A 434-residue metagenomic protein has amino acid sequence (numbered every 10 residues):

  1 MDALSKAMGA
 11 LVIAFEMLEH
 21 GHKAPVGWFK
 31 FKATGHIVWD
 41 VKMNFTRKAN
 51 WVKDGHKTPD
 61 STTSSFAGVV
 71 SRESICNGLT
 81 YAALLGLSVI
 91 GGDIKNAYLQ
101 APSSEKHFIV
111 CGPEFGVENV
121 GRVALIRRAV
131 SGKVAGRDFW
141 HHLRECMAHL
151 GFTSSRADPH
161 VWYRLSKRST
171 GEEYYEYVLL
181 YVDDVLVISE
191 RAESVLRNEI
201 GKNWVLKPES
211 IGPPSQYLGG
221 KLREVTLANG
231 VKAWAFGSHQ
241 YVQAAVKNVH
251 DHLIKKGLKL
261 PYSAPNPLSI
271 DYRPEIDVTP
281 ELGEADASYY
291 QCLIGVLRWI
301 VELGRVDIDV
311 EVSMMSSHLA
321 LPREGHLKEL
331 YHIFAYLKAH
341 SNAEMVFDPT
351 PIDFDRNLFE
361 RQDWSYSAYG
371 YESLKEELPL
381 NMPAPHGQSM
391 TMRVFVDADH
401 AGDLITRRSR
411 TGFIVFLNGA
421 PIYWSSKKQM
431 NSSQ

Functional and structural regions predicted by a protein language model:
M1-M8, R72-I75, G91-G92, V123 (+12 more regions): Generic preference for well-ordered alpha-helical elements
M1-R156, V161, S166, N248: Chromodomain-type histone methyl-lysine reader module
F31-G35, F45-A49, A83-I90, G121-R122 (+11 more regions): Core residues of folded domains in eukaryotic genome-function proteins
W39-V41, A49, K53-H56, G92-N96 (+7 more regions): Residues immediately flanking
I75-C76, A148, Y163, R168-V178 (+1 more regions): Divalent metal-binding acidic/histidine catalytic loops
G91-N96, R122-G132, R156-S189, P213-R223 (+5 more regions): Catalytic palm active-site di-aspartate
Y98-C111, R127-R137, R164-V205, R223-W234 (+1 more regions): Catalytic palm subdomain of template-directed nucleic-acid polymerases, centered on the conserved carboxylate motif
L150, S154-A157, L186-K247, Y331-D348: Polymerase palm active-site segment centered on the conserved acidic dipeptide of motif C
